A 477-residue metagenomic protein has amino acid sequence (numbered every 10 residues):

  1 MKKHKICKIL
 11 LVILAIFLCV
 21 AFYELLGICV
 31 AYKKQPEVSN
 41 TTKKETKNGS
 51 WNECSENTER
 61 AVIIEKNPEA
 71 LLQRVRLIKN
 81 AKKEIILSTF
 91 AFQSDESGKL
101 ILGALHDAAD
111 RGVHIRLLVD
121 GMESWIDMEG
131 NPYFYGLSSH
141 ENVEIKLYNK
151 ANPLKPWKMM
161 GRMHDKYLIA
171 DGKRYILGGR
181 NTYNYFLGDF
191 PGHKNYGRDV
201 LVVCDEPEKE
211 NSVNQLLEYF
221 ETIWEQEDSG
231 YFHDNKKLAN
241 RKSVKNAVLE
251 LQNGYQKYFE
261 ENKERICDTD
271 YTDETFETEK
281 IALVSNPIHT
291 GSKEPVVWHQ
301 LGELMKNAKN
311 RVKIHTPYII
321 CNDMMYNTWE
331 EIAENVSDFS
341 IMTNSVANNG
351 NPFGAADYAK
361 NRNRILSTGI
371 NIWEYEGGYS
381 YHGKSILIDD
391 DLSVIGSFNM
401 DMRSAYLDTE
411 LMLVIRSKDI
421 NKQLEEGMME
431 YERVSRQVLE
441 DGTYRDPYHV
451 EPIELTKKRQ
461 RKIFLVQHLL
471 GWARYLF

Functional and structural regions predicted by a protein language model:
K2-V143, P153-H164, A170, R174-F477: Charged, low-complexity intrinsically disordered terminal segments
K146: Extended, Lys/Arg-enriched charged tracts that mediate electrostatic binding to polyanionic substrates
K150: Short loop/turn segments at beta-alpha junctions that line or gate ligand-sensing/allosteric surfaces
